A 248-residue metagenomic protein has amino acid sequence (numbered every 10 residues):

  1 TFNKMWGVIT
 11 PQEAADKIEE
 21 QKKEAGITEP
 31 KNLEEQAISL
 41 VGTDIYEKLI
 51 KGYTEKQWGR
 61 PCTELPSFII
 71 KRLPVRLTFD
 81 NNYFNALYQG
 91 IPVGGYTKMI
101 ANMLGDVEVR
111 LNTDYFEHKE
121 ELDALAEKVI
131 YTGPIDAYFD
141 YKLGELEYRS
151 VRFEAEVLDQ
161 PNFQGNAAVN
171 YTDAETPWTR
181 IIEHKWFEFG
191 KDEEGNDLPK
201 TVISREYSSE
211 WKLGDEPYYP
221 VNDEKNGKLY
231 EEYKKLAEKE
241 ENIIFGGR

Functional and structural regions predicted by a protein language model:
F2-K128, T132, D136-F139: Active-site/ligand-binding neighborhood in enzyme catalytic cores
G7, K51, W58, T63 (+4 more regions): Short linear sequence elements within intrinsically disordered, low-complexity coil regions
A14, K31, R76-D80, F84-A86 (+6 more regions): Residue-level signal for well-ordered alpha-helical segments
K17, G190-K191, I243: Short, highly charged low-complexity linear segments
Y115-E232, L236: Mid-domain catalytic core of redox enzymes that form a hydrophobic substrate pocket/lid adjacent to a catalytic redox
A237-R248: Short FAD-binding loop at a beta-strand-to-alpha-helix junction that anchors the flavin cofactor in diverse
